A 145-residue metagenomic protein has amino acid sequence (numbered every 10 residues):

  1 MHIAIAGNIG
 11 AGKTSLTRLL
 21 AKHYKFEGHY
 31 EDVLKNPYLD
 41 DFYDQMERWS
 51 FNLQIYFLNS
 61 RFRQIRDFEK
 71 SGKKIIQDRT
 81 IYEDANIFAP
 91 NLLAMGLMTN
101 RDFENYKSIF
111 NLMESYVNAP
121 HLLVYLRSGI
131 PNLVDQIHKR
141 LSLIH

Functional and structural regions predicted by a protein language model:
I5: Hydrophobic anchor at the beta1->P-loop junction of P-loop NTPases
N8: P-loop (Walker A) phosphate-binding loop of NTP-binding proteins
K13: Conserved lysine of the Walker
K22-S60: Conserved substrate/cofactor phosphate-moiety recognition/catalytic segment in nucleotide-dependent phosphotransferases
D78-R79, D102, Y106, N118-I137: Conserved phosphate-donor/acceptor-positioning beta-strand/loop module used by diverse small-molecule
N86-F103: A mobile, often basic/glycine-rich helix-loop segment that functions as the active-site lid/recognition loop
H145: Conserved small/polar residues in nucleotide/adenosyl-binding loops
